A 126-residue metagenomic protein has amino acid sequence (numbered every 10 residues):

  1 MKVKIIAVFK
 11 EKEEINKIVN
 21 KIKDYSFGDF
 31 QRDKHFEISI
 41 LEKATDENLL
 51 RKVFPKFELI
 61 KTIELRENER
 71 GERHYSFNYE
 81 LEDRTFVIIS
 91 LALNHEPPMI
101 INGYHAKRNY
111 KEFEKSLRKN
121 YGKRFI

Functional and structural regions predicted by a protein language model:
M1-I126: Ribonuclease/tRNase effector modules and their secretory precursors
